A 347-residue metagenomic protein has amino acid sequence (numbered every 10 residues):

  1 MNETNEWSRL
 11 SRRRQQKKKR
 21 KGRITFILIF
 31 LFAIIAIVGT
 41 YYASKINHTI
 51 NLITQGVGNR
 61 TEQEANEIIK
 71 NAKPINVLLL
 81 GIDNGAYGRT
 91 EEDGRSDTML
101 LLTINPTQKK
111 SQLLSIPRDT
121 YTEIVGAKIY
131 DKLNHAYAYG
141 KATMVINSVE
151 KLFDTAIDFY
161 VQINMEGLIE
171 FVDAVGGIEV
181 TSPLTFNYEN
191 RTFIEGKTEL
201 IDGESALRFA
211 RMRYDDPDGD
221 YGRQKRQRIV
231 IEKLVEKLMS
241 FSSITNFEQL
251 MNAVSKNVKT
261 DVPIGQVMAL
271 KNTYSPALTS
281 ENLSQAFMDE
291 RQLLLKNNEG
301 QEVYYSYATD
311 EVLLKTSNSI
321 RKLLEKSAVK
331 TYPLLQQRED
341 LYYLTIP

Functional and structural regions predicted by a protein language model:
N2-S8, Q16-K109, E290, Y304: Entry/capping segment at the start of metal-dependent catalytic domains with acidic active-site entry clusters
Q55, E64-A65, I129, V262-P347: C-terminal solvent-exposed extensions
A72, D173-L250: Flexible, polar/acidic helix-loop-strand segments at domain edges
A72-I75, G94-M99, Q108-I116, K128 (+9 more regions): Extracytoplasmic
A86-T90, Y130-Y139, D154-F159, Y214-Y221 (+3 more regions): Second-shell loop/turn segments in exported
S96-T98, Y130, A142-E150, M165-I169 (+10 more regions): Extracytoplasmic/secreted envelope proteins and their assembly/folding machinery, especially bacterial periplasmic
Q112-G140, L184, R191-T198: Flexible, solvent-exposed short loops/turns enriched in glycine
N134-F193, F241, D261-P263: Amphipathic, coiled-coil-like alpha-helical scaffolding segments used for oligomerization/assembly
